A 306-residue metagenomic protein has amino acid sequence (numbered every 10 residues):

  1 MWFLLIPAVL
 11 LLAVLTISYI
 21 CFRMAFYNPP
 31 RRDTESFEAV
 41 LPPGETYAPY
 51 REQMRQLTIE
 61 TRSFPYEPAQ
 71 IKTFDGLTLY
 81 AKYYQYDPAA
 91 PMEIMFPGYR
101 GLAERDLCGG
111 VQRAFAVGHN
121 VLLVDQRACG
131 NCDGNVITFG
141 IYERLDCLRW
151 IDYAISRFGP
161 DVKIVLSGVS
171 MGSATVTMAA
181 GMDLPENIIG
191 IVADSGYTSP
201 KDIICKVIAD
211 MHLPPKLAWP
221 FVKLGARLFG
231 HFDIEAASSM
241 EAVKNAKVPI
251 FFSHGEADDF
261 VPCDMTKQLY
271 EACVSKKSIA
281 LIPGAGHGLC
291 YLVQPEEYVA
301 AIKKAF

Functional and structural regions predicted by a protein language model:
I6-K72: An N-terminal hydrophobic leader/cap segment in hydrolases
Y99-R113, Q126: The serine-hydrolase catalytic nucleophile loop
A114-D133: Conserved alpha/beta-hydrolase
I137-F158: Alpha/beta-hydrolase active-site loop
M178-D233, E241: Hydrolase active-site cap/lid region
N245-K247, F252-H254, D258: Short beta-strand/loop motif that positions the catalytic acidic residue of the alpha/beta-hydrolase fold
Y270-G288: Catalytic histidine neighborhood in serine/cysteine hydrolases with alpha/beta-hydrolase-type architecture
A285-P295, V299: Catalytic histidine-centered segment of alpha/beta-hydrolase-like enzymes
